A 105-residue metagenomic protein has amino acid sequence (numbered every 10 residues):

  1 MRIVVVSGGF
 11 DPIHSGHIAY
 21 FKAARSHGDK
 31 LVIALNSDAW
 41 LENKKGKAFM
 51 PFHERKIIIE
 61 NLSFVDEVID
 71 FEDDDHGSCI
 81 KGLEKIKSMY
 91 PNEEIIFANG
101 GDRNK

Functional and structural regions predicted by a protein language model:
M1-K105: Nucleotidyltransferase catalytic core that binds NTPs
